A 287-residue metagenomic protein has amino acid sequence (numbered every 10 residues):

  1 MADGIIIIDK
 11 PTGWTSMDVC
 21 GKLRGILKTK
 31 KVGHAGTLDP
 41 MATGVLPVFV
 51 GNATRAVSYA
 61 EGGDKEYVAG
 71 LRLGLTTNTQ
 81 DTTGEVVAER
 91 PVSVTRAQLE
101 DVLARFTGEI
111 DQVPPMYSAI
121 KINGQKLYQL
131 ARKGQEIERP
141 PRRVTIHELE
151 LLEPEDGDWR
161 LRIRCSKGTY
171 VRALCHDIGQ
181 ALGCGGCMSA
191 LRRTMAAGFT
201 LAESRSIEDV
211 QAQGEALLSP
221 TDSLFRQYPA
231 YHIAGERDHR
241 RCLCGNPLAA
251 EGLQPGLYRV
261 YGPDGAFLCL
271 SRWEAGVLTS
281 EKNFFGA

Functional and structural regions predicted by a protein language model:
M1-D9, M17-H34, L38, A42 (+1 more regions): Accessory RNA 3′-end/elbow-binding domains used by RNA modification enzymes
M1-S166, A173-E203: Catalytic cores of RNA-modifying enzymes
A104, G108-K121, R142-T169, A173 (+1 more regions): Generic hydrophobic segment detector
